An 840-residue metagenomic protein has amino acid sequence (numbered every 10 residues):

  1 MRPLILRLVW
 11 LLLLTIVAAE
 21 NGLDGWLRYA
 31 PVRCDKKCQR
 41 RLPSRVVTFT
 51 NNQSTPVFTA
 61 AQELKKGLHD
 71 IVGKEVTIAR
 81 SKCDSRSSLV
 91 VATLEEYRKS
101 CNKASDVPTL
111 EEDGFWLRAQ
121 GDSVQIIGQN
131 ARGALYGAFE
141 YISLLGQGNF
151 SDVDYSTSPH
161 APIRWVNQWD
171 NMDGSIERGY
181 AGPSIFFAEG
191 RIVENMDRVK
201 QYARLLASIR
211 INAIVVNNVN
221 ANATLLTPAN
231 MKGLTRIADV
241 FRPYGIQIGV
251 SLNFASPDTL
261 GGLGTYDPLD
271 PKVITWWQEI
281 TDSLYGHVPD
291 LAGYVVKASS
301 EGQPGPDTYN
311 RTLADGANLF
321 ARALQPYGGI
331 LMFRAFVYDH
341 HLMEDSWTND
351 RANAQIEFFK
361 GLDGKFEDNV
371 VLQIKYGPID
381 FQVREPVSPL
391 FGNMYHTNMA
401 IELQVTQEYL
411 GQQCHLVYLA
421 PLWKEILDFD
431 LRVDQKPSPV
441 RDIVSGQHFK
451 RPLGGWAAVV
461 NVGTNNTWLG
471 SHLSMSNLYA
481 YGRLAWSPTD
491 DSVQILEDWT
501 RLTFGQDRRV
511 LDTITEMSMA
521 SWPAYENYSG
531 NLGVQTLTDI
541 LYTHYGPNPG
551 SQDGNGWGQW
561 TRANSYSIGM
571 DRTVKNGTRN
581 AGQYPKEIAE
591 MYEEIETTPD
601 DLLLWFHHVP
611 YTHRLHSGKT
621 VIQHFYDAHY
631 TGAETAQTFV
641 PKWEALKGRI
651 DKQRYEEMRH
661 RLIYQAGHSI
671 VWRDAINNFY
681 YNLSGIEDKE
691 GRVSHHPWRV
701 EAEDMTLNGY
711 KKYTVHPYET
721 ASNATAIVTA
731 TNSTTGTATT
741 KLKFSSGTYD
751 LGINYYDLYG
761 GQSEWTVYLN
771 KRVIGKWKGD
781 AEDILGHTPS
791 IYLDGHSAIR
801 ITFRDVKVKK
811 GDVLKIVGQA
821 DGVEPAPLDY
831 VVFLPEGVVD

Functional and structural regions predicted by a protein language model:
M1-V9: Classical eukaryotic N-terminal signal peptides for Sec-dependent ER targeting/secretion, especially the positively
L11, I16-G121, S151-D152: Acidic, contiguous N-terminal accessory segments
C38-S54, P183-F187, N217-N220, H608-I622: Acidic/histidine-rich, surface-exposed loop or edge segments in extracytoplasmic proteins
T55, A60-E63, G67, A104-V295 (+2 more regions): Feature activates predominantly on carbohydrate-active enzymes
L94, Q129-A131, N171, I211 (+8 more regions): An acidic- and aromatic-residue-enriched active-site/binding cleft used to recognize and process polar
R98, E189-I192, P228, G262-E497 (+1 more regions): Catalytic-core regions of glycoside hydrolase
P439-E701, V715-P717: Catalytic domains of carbohydrate-active enzymes that cleave complex glycans
D688-D840: Extracytoplasmic
